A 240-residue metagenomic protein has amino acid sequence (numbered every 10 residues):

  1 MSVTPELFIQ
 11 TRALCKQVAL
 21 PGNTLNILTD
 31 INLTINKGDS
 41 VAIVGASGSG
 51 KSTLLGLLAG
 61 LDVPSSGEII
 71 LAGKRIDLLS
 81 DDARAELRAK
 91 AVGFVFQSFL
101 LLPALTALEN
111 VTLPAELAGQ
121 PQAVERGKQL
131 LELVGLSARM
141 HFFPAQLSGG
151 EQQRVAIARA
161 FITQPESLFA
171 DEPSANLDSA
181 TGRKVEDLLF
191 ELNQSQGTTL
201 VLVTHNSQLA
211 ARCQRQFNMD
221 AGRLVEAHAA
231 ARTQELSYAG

Functional and structural regions predicted by a protein language model:
M1-Q17, E226-G240: ABC-family P-loop ATPase nucleotide-binding domain
L7-R212, Q216-A221: ABC family nucleotide-binding domain
